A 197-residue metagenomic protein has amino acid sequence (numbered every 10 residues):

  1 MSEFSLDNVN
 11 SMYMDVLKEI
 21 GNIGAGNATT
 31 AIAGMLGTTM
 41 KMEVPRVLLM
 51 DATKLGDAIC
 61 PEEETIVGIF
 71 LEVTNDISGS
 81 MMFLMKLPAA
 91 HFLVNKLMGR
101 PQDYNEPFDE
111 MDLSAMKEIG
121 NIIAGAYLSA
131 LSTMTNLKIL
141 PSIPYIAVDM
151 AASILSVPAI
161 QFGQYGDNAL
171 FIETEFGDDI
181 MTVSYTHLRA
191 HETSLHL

Functional and structural regions predicted by a protein language model:
M1-M12, A90-L97: N-terminal, Lys/Arg- and Ser/Thr-rich interaction peptides
M14, K18-V44, A52-D57, V67 (+1 more regions): The feature marks the first
G24, I32, I123, Y127-L131 (+1 more regions): Short, structured motif recognition centered on aromatic/hydrophobic residues
G34, T38-T39, V47-G68, V73 (+2 more regions): N-terminal intrinsically disordered, cationic/polar leader segments that include organellar targeting peptides
L36-V44, M134-I143: Flexible, glycine/charged-enriched surface loops at secondary-structure junctions
F70-M111: Ordered, amphipathic secondary-structure segments that act as subunit-interaction surfaces in large macromolecular
L113-L137: Surface-exposed interaction/gating patches
T186-T193: Conserved small/polar residues in nucleotide/adenosyl-binding loops
